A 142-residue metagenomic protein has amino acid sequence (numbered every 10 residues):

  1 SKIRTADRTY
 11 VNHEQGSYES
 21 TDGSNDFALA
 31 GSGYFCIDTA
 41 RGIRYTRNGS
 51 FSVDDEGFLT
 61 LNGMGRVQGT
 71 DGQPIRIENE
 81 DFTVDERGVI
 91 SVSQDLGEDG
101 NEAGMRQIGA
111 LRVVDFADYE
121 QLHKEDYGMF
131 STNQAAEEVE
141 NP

Functional and structural regions predicted by a protein language model:
K2-R4, K124, E140: Context-gated lysine
K2-S93, E102, R112: Small-polar (Ser/Thr/Gly)-enriched, low-hydrophobicity segments that adopt extended beta-strand/coil conformations
V67-Q68, I90-V92, K124-G128, P142: Short C-terminal domain-edge/linker segments immediately following a structured domain
N101-D126: A short beta-strand/turn structural motif
A136-P142: Amphipathic, heptad-repeat alpha-helical segments used for oligomerization and assembly
